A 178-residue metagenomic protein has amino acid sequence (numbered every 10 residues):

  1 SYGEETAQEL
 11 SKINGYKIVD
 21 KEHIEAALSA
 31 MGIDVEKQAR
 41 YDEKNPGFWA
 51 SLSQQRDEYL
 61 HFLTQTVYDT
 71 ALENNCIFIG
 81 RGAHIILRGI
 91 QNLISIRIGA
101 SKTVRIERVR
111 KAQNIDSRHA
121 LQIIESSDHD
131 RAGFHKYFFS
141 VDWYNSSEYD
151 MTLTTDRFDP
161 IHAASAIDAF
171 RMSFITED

Functional and structural regions predicted by a protein language model:
S1-S11: Glycine-rich phosphate-binding P-loop
S11-V19: Post-Walker A helix-loop "phosphate-sensing" segment adjacent to the P-loop in P-loop NTPases
E22-N75: ATP-dependent small-molecule kinase phosphotransfer cores that center on conserved nucleotide phosphate-binding segments
T64, P160-D168: Short, amphipathic alpha-helical "lid/cap" segments that border enzyme active or binding sites
T70, G82-I90, R108: RNA pseudouridine synthases
G89-A112, S117-E125: Conserved phosphate-donor/acceptor-positioning beta-strand/loop module used by diverse small-molecule
D116-I161: Small-molecule kinase domains that catalyze NTP-dependent phosphoryl transfer to phosphate-bearing small molecules
